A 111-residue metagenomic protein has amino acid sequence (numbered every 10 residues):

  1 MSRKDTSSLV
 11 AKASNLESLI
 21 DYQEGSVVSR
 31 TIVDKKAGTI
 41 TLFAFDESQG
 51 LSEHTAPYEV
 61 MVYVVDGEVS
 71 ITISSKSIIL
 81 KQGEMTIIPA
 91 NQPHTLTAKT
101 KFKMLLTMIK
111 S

Functional and structural regions predicted by a protein language model:
M1-A37, T72: A short, N-terminal "cap"/entry segment at the start of jelly-roll beta-barrel domains of the cupin/DSBH fold
S26, T41-A56: Conserved short histidine dyad/triad with adjacent acidic residue
T39, E68-S70, S77, P93 (+1 more regions): Structural motif
Y58-S74: Glycine- and acidic-residue-biased ligand/ion/polar-headgroup-sensing regions
V65-D66, K81-Q82, T100: A cytosolic small-molecule/anion-sensing beta-strand core signal
S75-A90: Short acidic-glycine-tyrosine-enriched beta hairpin
A90-S111: Ligand-binding loop in jelly-roll beta-barrel domains
